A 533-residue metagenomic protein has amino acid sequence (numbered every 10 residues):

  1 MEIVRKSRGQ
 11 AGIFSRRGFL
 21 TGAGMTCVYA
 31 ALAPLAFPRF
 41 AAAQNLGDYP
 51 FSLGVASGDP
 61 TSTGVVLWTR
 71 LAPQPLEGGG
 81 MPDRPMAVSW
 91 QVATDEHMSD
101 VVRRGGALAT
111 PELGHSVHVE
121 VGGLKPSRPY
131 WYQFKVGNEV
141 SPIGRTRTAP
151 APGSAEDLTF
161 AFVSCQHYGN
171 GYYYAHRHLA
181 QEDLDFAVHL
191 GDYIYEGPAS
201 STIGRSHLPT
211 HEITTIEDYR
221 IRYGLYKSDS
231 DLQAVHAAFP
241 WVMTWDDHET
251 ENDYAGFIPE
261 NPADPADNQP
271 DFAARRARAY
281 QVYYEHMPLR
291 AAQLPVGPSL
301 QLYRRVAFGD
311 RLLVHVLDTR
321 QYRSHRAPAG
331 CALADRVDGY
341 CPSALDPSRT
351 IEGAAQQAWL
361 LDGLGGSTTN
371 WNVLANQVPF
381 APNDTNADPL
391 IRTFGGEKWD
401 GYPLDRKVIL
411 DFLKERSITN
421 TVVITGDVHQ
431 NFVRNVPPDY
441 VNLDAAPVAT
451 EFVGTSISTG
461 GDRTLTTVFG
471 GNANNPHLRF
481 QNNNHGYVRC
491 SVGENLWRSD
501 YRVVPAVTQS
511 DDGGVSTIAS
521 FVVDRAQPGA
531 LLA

Functional and structural regions predicted by a protein language model:
E2-A533: Metal-dependent phosphoester/phosphodiester hydrolase catalytic core
